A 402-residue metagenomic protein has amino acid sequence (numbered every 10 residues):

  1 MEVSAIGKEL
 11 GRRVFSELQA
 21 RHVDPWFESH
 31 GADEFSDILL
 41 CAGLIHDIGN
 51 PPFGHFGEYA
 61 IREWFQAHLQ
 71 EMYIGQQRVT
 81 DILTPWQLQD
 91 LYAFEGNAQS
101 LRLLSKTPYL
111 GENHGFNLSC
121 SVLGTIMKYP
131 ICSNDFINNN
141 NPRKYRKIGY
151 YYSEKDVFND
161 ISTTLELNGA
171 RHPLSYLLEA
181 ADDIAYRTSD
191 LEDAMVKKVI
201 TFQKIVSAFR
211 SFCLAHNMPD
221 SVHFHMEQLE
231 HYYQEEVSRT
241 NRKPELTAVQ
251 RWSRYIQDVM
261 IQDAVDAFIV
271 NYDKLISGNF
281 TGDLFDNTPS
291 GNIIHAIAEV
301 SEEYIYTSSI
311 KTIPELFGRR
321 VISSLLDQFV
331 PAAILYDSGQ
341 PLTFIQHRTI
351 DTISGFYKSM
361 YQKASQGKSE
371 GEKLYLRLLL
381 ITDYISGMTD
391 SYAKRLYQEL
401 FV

Functional and structural regions predicted by a protein language model:
M1-C41, I48-W252, I261: Sequence-structural signature of the catalytic-core scaffold of metal-dependent phosphohydrolases that act on
E2, Y176, A180-D183, I256 (+7 more regions): Charged, amphipathic alpha-helical oligomerization/scaffolding segments
Q70, Y109-N113, C132-F136, D183-K197 (+7 more regions): Intrinsically disordered or highly flexible coil/loop and linker segments, enriched in small and charged/polar residues
D160-L165, N241, I297-I305, Q366-E372: Short, charged/polar, low-complexity loop and linker segments that flank or interrupt alpha-helical bundles
G169-Y176, E245-I256, F285, Y306-P314 (+1 more regions): Non-transmembrane, amphipathic alpha-helical segments
H225-T288, I294-H295, T307: Long, amphipathic alpha-helical stalk/connector segments used for oligomerization, subunit docking, or mechanical
I269-S359: Substrate-recognition/cap regions that form aromatic- and gly/pro-loop-enriched pockets for small-molecule ligands
G339-V402: C-terminal amphipathic alpha-helical interaction region
